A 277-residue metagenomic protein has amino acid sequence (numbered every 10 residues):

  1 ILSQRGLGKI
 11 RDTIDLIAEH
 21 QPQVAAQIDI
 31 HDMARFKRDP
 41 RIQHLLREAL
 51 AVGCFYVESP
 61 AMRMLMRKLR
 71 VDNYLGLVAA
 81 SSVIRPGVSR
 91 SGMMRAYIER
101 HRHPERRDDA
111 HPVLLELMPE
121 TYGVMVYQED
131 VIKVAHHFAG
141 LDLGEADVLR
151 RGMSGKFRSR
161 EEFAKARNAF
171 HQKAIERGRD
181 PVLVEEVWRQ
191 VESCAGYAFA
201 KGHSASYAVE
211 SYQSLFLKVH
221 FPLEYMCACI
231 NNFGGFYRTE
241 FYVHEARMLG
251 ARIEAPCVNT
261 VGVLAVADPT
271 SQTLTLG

Functional and structural regions predicted by a protein language model:
I1-G277: Noncatalytic, beta-rich nucleic-acid-contacting surfaces in large DNA/RNA-processing enzymes
